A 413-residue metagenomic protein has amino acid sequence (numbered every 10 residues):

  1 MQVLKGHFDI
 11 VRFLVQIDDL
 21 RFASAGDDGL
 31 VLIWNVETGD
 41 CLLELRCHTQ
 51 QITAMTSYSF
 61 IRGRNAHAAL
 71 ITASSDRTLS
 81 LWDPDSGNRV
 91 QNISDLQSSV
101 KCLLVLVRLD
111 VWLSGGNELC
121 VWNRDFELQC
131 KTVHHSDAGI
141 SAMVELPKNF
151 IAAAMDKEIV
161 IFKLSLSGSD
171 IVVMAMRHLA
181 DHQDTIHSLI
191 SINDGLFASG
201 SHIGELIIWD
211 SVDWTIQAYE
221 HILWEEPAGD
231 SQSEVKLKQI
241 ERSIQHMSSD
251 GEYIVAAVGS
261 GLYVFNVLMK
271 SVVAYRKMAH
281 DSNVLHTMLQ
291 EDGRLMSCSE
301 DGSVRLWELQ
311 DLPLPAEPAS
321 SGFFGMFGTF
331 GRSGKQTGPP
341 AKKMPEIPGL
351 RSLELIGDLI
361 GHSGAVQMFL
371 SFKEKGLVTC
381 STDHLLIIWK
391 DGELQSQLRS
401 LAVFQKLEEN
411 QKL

Functional and structural regions predicted by a protein language model:
L4-K5, L45-R46, I93-D95, T132-H135 (+4 more regions): Surface loop/turn motifs at the tips and blade-to-blade linkers of beta-strand repeat domains
F8-V15, Q50-R62, S98-V105, D137-V144 (+5 more regions): Canonical WD40 repeat/beta-propeller blade segments in eukaryotic WD-repeat proteins
D9, D28-L32, Q50-T53, D76-S80 (+8 more regions): Short coil/turn segments within WD40 beta-propeller repeats
D19-L20, F60, H67-A68, R108-D110 (+5 more regions): Short coil/turn segments that connect the beta-strands within blades of beta-propeller domains
F22-G26, L70-S74, V111-G115, I151-A154 (+4 more regions): Conserved beta-strand element within WD40/beta-propeller blades
V36-T38, P84-G87, R124-E127, S165-S167 (+4 more regions): Short loop/turn segments that connect beta-strands within beta-propeller blades
R64, N88-I93, Q97-V172, D184-H187 (+1 more regions): Solenoidal tandem-repeat scaffolds enriched in leucines and small polar residues
S99, E118, L128, G139 (+7 more regions): Terminal intrinsically disordered, low-complexity extensions flanking WD-repeat/beta-propeller proteins
